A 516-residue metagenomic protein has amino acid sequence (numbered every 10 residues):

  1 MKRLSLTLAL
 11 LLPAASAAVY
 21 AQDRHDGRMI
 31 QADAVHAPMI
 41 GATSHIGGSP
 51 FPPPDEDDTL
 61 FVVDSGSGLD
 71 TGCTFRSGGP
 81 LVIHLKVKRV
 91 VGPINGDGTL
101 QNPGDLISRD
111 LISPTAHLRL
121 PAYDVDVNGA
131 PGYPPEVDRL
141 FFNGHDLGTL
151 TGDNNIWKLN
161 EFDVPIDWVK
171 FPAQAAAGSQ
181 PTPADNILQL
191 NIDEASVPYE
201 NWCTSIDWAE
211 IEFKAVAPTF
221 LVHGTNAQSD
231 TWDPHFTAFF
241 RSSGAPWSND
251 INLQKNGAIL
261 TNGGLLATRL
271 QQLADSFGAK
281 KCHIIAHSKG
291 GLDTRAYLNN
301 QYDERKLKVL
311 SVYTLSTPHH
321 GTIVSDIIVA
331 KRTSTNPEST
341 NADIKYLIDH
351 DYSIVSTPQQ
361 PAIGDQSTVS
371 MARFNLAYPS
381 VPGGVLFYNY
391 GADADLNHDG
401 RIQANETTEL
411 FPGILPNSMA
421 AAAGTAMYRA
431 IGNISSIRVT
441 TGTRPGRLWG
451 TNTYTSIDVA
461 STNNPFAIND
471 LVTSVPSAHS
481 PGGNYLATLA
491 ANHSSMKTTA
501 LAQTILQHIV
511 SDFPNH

Functional and structural regions predicted by a protein language model:
M1-L6: Bacterial N-terminal signal peptides that target proteins for export
T7-A15: Bacterial N-terminal signal peptides
S16-A21: Sec/Tat signal peptide C-region and signal peptidase I cleavage site
Q22-P54, D58, L69, C73-E338 (+1 more regions): N-terminal non-catalytic accessory region
N299-H516: Helical cap/lid subdomain of alpha/beta-hydrolase-fold lipid enzymes that gates access to the catalytic pocket
